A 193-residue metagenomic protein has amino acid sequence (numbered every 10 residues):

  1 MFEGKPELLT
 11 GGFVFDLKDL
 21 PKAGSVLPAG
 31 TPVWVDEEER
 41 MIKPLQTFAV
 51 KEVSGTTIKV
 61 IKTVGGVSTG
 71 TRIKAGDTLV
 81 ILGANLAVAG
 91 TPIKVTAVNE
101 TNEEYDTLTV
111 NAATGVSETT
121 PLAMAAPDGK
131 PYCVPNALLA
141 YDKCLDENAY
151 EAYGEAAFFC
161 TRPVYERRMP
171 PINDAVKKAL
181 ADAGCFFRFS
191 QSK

Functional and structural regions predicted by a protein language model:
M1-K193: Surface-exposed, low-hydrophobicity beta-strand/loop segments enriched in small/polar/acidic residues
